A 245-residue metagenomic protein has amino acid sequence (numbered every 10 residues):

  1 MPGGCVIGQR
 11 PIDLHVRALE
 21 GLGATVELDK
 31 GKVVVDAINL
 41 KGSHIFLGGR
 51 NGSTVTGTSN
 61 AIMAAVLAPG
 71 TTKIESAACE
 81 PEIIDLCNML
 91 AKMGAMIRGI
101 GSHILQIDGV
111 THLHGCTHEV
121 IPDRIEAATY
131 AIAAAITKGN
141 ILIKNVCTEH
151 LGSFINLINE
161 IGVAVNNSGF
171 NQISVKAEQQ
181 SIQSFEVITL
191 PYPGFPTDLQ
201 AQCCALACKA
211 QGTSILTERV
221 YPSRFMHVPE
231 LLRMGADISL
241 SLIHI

Functional and structural regions predicted by a protein language model:
M1-I243: Short, structured segments at the rim of ligand-binding sites
